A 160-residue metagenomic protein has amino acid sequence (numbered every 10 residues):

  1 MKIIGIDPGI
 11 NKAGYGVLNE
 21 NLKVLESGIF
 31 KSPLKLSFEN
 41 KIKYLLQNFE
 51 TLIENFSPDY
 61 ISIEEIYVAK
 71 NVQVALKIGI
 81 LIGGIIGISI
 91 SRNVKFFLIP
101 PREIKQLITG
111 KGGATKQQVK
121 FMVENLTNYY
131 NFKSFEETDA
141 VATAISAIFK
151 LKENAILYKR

Functional and structural regions predicted by a protein language model:
M1-R160: Phosphate- and other anionic-substrate recognition elements at nucleic-acid/protein interfaces
